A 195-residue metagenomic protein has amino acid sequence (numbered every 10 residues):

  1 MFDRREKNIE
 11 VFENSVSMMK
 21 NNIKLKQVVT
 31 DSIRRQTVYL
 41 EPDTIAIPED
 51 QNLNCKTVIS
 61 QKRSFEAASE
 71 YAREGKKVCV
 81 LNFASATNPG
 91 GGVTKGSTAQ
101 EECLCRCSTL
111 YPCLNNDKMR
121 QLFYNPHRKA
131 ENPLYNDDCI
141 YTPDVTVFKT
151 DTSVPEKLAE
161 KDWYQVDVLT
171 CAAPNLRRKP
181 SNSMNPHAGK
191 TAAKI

Functional and structural regions predicted by a protein language model:
M1-I195: Macrodomain-like recognition of ADP-ribose-binding/processing modules
